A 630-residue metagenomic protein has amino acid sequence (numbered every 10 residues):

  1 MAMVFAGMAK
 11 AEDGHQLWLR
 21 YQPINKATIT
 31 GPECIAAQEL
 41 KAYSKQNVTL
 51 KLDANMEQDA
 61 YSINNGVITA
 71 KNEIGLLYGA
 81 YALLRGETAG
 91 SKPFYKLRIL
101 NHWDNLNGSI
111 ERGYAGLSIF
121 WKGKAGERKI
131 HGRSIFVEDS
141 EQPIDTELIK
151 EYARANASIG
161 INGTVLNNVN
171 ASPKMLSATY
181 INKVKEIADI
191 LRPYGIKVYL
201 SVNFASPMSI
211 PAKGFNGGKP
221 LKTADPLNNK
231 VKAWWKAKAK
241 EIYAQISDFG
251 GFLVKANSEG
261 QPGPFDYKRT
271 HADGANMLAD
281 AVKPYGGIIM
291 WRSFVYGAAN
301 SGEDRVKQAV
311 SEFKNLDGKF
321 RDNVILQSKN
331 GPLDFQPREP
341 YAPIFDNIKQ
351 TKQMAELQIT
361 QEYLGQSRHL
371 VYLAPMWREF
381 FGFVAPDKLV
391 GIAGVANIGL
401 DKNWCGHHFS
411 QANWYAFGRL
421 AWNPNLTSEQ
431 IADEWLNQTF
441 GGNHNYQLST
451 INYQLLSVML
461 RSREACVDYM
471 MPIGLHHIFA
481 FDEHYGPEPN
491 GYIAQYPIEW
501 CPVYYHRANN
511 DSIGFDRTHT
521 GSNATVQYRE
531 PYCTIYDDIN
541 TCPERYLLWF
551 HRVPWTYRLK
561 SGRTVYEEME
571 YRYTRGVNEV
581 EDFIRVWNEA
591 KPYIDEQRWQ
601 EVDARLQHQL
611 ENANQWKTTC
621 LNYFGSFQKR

Functional and structural regions predicted by a protein language model:
M1-V4: Bacterial N-terminal signal peptides
A6-M8: N-terminal signal peptide c-region/cleavage motif recognized by signal peptidases
K10-H102: Contiguous, structured surface segment used for ligand recognition
E39-Y43, L83-G86, Q245, A281-Y285 (+3 more regions): Structured segments of extracytoplasmic/periplasmic soluble domains in secreted or envelope-associated proteins
N65-K236, K240, A244-L253, K283: Feature activates predominantly on carbohydrate-active enzymes
D139-Q142, N216, P220-D433, T439-F440 (+1 more regions): Catalytic-core regions of glycoside hydrolase
K388-R630: Catalytic domains of carbohydrate-active enzymes that cleave complex glycans
